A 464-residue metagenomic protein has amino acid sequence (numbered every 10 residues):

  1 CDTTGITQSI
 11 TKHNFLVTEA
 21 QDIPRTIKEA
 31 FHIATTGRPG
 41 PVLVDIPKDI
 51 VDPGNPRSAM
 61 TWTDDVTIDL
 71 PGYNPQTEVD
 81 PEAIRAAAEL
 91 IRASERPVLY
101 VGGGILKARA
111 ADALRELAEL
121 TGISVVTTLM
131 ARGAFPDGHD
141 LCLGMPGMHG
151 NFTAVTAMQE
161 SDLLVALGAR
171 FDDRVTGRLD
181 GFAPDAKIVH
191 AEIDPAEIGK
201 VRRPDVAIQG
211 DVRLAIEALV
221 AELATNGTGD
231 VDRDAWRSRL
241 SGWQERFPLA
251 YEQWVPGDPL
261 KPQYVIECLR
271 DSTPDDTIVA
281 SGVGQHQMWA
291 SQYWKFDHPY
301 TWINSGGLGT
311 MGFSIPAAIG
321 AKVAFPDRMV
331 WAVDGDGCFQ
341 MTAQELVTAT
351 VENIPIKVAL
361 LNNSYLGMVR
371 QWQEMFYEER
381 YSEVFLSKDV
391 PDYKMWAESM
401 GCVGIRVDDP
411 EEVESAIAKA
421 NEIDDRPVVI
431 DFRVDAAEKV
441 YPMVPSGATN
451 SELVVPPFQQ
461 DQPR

Functional and structural regions predicted by a protein language model:
C1-V231, C268, S272-D275, P355-V358 (+3 more regions): N-terminal alpha/beta PP-like core and its mobile active-site loop of ThDP/TPP-dependent enzymes
S9-H13, I68-Y73, W243-D258, M400: Short glycine/proline- and acidic residue-enriched helix-loop micro-motifs that form flexible lids or anion-recognition
I23, G229-F247: Internal, active-site/partner-interface "lid" segment
I23-R25, G103-A110, D258-Q263, C338-M341 (+1 more regions): Active-site glycine- and acidic-residue-rich loops that bind and position anionic ligands or nucleotide-like cofactors
I46-D52, G103-I105, P195, V283-Q287 (+2 more regions): Glycine-rich beta-alpha junction loops
N74-A86, P146-G150, L260-K261, V283-H286 (+3 more regions): A general structural motif
V155, E160, G199-Q209, R213-L219 (+1 more regions): Thiamine diphosphate
S241-P316, A321, D327: Active-site diphosphate/adenylate-binding microenvironment
